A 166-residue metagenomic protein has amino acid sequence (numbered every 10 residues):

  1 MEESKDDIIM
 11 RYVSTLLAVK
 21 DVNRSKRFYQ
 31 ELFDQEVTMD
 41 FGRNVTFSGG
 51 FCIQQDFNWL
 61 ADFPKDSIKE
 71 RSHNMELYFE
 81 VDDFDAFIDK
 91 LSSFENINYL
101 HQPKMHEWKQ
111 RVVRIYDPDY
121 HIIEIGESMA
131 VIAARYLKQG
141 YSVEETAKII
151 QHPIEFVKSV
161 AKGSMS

Functional and structural regions predicted by a protein language model:
M1-R24, M75-L77, S128-S166: N-terminal beta-strand motif that seeds the catalytic metal site of vicinal oxygen chelate
D6, Q35-R71, I122-E127: Conserved short beta-strand elements that form part of the metal-binding/catalytic scaffold of enzyme active sites
T15-L17, T38, Q102-K104: Short beta-strand-to-loop elements that line the ligand-binding cleft of bilobed periplasmic-binding protein-like
K20-N23, N74-D119, Q139, H152-I154 (+1 more regions): Vicinal oxygen chelate
D21-Q35: Amphipathic alpha-helical segments
R114-V131: A contiguous, mid-protein "functional segment" used to position or interact with cofactors/ions or partner subunits
